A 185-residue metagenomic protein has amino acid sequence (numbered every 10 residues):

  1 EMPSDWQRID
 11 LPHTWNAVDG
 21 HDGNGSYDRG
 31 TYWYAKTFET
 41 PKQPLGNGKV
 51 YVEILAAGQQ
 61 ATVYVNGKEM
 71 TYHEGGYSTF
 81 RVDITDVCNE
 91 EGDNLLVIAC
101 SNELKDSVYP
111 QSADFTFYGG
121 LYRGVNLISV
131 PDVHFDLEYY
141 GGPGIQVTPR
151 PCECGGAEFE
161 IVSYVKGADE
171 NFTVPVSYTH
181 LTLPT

Functional and structural regions predicted by a protein language model:
E1-V18, L95, A99, E103-K105 (+1 more regions): Accessory carbohydrate-binding/adhesion or oligomerization-edge regions at the termini of glycan-active proteins
N24, R29-G144, A168: Accessory beta-strand-rich segments of carbohydrate-active enzymes
V50, G155-I161: Structural beta-strand segments of beta-rich domains
A61-V63, V174-Y178: Short beta-strand elements bearing conserved aromatic residues within extracellular beta-rich modules
Q146-C152: Short beta-strand segments of immunoglobulin-like
S163-V165: Short beta-strand elements of extracellular/lumenal beta-sandwich folds
G167-V174: A short beta-turn/strand-edge loop motif at beta-sheet boundaries
T179-T185: Conserved small/polar residues in nucleotide/adenosyl-binding loops
